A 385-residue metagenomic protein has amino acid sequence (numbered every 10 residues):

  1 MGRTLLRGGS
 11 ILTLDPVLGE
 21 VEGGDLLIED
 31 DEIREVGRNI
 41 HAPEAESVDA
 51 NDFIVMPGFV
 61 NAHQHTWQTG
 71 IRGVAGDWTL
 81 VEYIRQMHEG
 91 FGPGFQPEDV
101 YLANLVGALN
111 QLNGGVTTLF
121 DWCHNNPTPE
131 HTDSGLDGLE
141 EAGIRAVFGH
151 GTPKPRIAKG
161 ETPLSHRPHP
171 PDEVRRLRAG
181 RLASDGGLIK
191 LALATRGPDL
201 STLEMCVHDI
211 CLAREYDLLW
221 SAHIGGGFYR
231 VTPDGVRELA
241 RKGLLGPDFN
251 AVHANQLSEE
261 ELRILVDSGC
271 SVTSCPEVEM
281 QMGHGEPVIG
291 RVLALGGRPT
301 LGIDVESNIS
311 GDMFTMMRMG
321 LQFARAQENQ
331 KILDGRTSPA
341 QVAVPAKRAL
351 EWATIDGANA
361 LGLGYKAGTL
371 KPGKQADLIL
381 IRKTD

Functional and structural regions predicted by a protein language model:
M1-P43, F53-V55: N-terminal metal-binding scaffold of metallo-dependent hydrolase/deaminase domains
T4-G8, H41-E82, L105, L109-N113: Replace "His-x-His-based motif
G9, L26, D31, D52 (+13 more regions): Divalent metal-coordination and catalytic microenvironments
G70-V100, P155-P168, F228-D248, S268-S271 (+1 more regions): Active-site gating loops and adjacent loop-to-helix segments of metal-dependent hydrolytic enzymes
R72-I144, D172-G186: Alpha-helical scaffold segments that flank or form the walls of functional sites
E130-L262: Metal-coordinating catalytic core of metallo-dependent amide/deamination hydrolases
K242-L244, D248, I289-T384: His/Asp/Glu-enriched, well-ordered alpha-helical/loop segment that forms or immediately abuts the divalent-metal
V266-V305: A conserved active-site cap/scaffold subdomain adjacent to cofactor or substrate pockets
